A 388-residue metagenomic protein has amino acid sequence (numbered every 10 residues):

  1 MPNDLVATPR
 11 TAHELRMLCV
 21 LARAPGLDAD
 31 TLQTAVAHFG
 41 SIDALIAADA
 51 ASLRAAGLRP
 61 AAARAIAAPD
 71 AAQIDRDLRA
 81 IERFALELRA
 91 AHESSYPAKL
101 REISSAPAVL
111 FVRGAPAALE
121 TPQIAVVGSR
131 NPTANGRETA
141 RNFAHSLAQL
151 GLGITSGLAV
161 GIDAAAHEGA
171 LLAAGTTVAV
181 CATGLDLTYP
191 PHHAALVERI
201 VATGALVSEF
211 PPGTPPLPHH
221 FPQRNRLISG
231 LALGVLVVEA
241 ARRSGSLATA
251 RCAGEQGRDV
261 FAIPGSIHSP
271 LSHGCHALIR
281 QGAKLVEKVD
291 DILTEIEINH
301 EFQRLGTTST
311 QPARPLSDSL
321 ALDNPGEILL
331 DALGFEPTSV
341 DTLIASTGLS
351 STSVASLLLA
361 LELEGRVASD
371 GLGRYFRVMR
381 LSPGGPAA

Functional and structural regions predicted by a protein language model:
M1-S95, E364-A388: Short, small/acidic-rich helices and loops at N termini and domain boundaries of DNA replication/processing enzymes
P2-E14, F84, A90-A388: Glycine-biased, small-residue-rich flexible motifs in mid-sequence functional cores and linkers
